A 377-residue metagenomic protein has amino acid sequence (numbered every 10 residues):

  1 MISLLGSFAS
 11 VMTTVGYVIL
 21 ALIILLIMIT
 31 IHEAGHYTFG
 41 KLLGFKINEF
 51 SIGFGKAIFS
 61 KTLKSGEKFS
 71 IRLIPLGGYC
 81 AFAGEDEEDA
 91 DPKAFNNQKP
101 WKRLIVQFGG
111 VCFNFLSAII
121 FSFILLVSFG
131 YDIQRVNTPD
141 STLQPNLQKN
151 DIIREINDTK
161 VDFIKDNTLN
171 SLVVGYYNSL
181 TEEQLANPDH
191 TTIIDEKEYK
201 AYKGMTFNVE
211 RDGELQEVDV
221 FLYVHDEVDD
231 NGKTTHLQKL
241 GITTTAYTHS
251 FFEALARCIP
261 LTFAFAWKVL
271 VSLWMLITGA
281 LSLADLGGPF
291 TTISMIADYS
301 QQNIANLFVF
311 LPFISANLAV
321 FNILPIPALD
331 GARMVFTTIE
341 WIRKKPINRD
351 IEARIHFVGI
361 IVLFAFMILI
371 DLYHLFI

Functional and structural regions predicted by a protein language model:
M1-S10, K41-F121, A246-S250, T337-W341 (+1 more regions): Membrane-embedded helix-turn/re-entrant segments that form the catalytic/gating core of multi-pass membrane enzymes
I2-M12, D86-W101, F113-A280, L286: PDZ peptide-recognition modules
I29-K41, G110: Active-site recognition of the HExxH zinc-binding catalytic motif
H32, I71, G110, N322 (+2 more regions): Divalent metal-coordination and catalytic microenvironments
K46-N48, D285-G288, L324-T337: Juxtamembrane/interfacial segments flanking transmembrane helices
W274-A280, S315-L329: Transmembrane alpha-helix interface/packing and boundary motifs in multi-pass membrane proteins, characterized by
K344-I361: Interfacial loop-to-transmembrane junctions
L369-I377: Juxtamembrane boundary at the C-terminal end of a transmembrane helix
